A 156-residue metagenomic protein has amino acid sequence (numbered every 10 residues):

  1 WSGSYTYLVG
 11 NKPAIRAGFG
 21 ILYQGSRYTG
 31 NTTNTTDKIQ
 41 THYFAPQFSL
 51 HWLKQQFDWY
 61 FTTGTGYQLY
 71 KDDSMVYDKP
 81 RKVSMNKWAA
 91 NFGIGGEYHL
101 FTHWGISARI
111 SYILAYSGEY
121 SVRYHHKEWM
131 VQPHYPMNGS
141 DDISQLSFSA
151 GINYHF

Functional and structural regions predicted by a protein language model:
W1: Conserved alpha-helical elements of sugar-nucleotide-dependent glycosyltransferases
S4-A90, Y98-W104, I143-F156: Gram-negative (and chloroplast) outer-membrane scaffold detector with strong preference for beta-barrel transmembrane
F92, L100-F156: Predominantly the C-terminal beta-signal and adjacent terminal strand-loop region of outer-membrane beta-barrel
